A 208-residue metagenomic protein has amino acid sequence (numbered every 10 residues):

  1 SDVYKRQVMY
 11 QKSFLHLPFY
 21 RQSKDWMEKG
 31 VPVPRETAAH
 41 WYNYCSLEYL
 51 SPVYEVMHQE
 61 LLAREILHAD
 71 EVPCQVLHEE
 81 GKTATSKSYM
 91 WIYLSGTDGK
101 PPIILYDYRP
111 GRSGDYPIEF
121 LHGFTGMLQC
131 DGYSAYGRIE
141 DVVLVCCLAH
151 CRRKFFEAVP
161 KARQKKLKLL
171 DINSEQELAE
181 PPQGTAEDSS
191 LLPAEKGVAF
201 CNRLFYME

Functional and structural regions predicted by a protein language model:
V3-Y4: Short, small-residue-biased leader/transition segments that mark boundaries at the very start of proteins
V8, Q22, A38, D70 (+2 more regions): Mobile genetic element proteins and their domesticated derivatives, centered on retroelements and DNA transposons
K12-F14: Short amphipathic helical patch at the helix-1/turn junction of helix-turn-helix
Y20-E119, E208: Gly/Pro-rich turn-and-neighbor structural signature
I66-L67, G132, E140-A179, L192-P193: Conserved beta-strand -> loop -> alpha-helix junction used to position metal-binding or nucleic-acid-contacting
V76-H78, P102, P117, Y136-I139 (+2 more regions): Short helix/loop capping segments that flank catalytic or ligand/cofactor-binding pockets
D188-E208: Long, amphipathic alpha-helical stalk/connector segments used for oligomerization, subunit docking, or mechanical
